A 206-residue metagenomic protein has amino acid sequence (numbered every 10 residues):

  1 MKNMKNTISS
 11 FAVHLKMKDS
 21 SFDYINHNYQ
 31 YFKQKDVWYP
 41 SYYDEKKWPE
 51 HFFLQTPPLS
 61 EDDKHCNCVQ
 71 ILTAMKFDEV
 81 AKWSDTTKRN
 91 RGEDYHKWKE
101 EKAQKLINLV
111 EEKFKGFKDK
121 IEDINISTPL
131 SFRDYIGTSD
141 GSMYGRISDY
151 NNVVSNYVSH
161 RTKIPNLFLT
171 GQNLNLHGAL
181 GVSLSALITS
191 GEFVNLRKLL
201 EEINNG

Functional and structural regions predicted by a protein language model:
M1-K64: Mid-domain catalytic core of redox enzymes that form a hydrophobic substrate pocket/lid adjacent to a catalytic redox
D19, E79, F114, F193-R197: A generic secondary-structure signal for well-formed alpha-helical elements
S20-S21, K64, C68, R91-L130: Flavin-binding catalytic cores
I71-A74: Extended, polar/charged low-complexity intrinsically disordered and coiled-coil segments in eukaryotic
D78-D85: Short acidic/His/Gly/Ser-rich catalytic and metal-binding motifs that mark active-site loops of diverse hydrolases
E112-L176: A glycine-rich dinucleotide-binding beta-alpha-beta segment and adjacent secondary-structure elements that constitute
Q172-R197: A conserved FAD-binding loop/helix module that cradles the flavin
N195-G206: Active-site-proximal substrate-binding core of FAD-dependent oxidoreductases
